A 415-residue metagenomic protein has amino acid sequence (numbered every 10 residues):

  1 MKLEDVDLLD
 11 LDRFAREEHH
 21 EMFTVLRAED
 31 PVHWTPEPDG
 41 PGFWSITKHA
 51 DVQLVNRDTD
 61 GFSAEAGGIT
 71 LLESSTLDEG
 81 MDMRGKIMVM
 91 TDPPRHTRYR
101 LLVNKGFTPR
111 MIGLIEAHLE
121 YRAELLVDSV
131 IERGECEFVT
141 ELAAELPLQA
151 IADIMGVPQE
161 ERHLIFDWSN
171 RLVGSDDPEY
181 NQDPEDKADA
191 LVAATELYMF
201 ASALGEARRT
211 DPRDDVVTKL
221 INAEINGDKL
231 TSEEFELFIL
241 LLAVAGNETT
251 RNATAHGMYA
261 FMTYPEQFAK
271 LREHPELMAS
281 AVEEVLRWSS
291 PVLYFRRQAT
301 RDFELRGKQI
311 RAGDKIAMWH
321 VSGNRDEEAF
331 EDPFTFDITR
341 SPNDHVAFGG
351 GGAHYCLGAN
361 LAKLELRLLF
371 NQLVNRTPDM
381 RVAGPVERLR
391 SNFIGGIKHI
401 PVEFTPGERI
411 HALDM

Functional and structural regions predicted by a protein language model:
M1-M415: Cytochrome P450
